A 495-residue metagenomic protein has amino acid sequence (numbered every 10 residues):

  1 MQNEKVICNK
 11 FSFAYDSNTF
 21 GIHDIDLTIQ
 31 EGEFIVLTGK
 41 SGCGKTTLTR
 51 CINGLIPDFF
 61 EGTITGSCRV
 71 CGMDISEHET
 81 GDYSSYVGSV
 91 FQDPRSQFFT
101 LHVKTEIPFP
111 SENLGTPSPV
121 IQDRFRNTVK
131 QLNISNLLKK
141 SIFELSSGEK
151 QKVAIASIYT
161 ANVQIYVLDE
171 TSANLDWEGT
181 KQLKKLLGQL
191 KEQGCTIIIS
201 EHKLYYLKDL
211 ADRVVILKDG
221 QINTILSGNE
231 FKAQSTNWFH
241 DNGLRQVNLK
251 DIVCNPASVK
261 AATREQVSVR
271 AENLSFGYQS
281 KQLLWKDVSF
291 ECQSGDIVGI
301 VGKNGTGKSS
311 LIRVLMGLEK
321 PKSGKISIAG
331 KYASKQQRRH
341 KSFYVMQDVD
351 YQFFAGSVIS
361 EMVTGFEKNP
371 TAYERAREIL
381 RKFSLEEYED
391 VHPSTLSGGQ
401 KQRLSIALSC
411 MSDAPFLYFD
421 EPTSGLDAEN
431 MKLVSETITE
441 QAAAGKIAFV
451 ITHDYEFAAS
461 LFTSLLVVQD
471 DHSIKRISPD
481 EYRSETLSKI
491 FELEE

Functional and structural regions predicted by a protein language model:
T38-K40, V301-K303: The feature captures the beta-strand-to-loop junction immediately N-terminal to the Walker
N53, M316: Helix-to-loop junction immediately C-terminal to a conserved catalytic motif
E61-M73, G324-R338: Conserved ABC transporter NBD signature motif
P119-L137, T371-Y388: Conserved ABC ATPase "signature" region
S141-L145, E149, H392-L396: Conserved ABC ATPase signature
Y166-D169, L417-D420: Catalytic Walker B motif of ABC-type/P-loop ATPase nucleotide-binding domains
E201-H202, T452-H453: H-loop/switch region of ABC-family ATPase nucleotide-binding domains
